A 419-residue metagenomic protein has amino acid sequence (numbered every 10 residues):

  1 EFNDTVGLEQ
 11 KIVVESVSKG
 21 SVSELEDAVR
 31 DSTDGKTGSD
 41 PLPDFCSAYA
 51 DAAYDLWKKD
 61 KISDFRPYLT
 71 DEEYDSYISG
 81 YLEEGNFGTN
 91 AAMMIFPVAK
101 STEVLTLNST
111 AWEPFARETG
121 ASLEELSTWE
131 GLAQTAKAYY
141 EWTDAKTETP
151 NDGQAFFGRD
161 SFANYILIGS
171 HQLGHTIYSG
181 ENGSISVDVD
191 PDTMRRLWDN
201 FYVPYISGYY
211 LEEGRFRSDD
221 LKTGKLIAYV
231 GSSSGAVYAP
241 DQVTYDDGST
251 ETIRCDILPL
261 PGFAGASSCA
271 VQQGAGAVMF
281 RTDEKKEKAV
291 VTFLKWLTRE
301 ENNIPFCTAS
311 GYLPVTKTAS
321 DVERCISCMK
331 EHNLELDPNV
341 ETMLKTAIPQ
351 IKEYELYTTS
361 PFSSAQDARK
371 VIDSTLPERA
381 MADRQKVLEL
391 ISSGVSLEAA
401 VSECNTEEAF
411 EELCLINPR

Functional and structural regions predicted by a protein language model:
E1-Y54, K58, I372, A382-R419: Conserved N-terminal structural module of periplasmic/extracytoplasmic solute-binding proteins
D44-S47, I227-S232, A239: Paired acidic/hydrophobic, glycine-rich loop segments that form the ligand-binding mouth/hinge of periplasmic-binding
C46-V104, E113, E148, T252-P261: Hinge/lid segment of periplasmic solute-binding proteins
R66-Y77, A121-E125, A155-F157, H175-R196 (+2 more regions): Short, solvent-exposed loop/beta-turn-alpha elements that line the ligand-binding surface or hinge of extracytoplasmic
G88-E103, E130-S186, L226: Extracytoplasmic/periplasmic solute-binding protein
A133-Y140, G180-G214, C255, L260: Glycine-centered hinge/linker elements that transmit conformational signals in sensory and ligand-binding systems
R195, S207, Y245-S320: Extracytoplasmic/periplasmic substrate-recognition and gating elements
C255-L260, T308-S392: Long, aromatic- and glycine/proline-rich binding clefts that accommodate carbohydrate-like moieties
